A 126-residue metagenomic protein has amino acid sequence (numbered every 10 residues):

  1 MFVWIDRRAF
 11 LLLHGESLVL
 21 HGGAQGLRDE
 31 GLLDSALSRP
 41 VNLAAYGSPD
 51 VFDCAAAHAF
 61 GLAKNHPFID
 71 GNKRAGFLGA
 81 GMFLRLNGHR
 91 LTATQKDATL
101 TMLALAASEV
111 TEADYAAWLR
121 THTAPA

Functional and structural regions predicted by a protein language model:
M1-A126: FIC/Doc superfamily catalytic core
